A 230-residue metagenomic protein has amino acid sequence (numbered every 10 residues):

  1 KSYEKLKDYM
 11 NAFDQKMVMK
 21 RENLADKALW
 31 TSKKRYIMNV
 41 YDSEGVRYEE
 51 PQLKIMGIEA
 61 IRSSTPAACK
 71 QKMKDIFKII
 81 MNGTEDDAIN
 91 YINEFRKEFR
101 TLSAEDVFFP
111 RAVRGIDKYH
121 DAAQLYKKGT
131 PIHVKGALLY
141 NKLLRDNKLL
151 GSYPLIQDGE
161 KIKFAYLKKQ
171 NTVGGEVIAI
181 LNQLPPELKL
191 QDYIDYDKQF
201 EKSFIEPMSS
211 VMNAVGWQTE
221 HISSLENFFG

Functional and structural regions predicted by a protein language model:
K1-G230: DNA-dependent DNA polymerase catalytic subunits
